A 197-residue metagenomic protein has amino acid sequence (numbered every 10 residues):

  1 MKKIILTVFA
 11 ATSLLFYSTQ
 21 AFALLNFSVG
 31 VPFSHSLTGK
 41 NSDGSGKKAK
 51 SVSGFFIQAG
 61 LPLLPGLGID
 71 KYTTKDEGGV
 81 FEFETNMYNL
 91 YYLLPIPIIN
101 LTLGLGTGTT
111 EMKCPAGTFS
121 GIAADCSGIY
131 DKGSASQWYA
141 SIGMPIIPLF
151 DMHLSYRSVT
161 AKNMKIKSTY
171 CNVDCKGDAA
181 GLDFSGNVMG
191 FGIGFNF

Functional and structural regions predicted by a protein language model:
I4-S13: Sec-dependent N-terminal signal peptides
A23-H35, N187: Transmembrane beta-strand segments of Gram-negative outer membrane beta-barrel proteins
V31, F55-F150, F184-F197: Gram-negative (and chloroplast) outer-membrane scaffold detector with strong preference for beta-barrel transmembrane
S34-F55, Y130-K132, D174-A179: Surface-exposed strand-loop-strand hairpins of Gram-negative outer-membrane beta-barrel proteins
P115-S127, M164-A180: Solvent-exposed loop segments that connect transmembrane elements
